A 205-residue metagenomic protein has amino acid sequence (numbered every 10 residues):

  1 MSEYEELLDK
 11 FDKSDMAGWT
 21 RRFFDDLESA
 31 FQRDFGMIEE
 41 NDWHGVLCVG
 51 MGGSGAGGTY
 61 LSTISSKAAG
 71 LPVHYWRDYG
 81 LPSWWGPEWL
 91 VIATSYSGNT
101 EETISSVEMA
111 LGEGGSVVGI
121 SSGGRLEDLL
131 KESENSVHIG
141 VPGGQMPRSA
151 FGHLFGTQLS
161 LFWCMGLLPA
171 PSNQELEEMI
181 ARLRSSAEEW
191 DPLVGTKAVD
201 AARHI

Functional and structural regions predicted by a protein language model:
M1-E3, L130-S136, D200-R203: Compositionally biased, low-hydrophobicity segments enriched in charged and small polar residues
M1-F31: Cofactor-/ligand-binding subdomain signature composed of acidic, glycine-rich, tryptophan-containing flexible loops
M1-S2, K13-A17, T100, I104 (+2 more regions): Short, structured coil/loop segments at alpha-helix boundaries
D9, M16, P147, S172 (+1 more regions): Alpha-helix initiation/capping motif
K10-K13, K67, K131, K197: Context-gated lysine
D12, M16-W19, F23, L154 (+4 more regions): Alpha-helical structural motif
D26-D42, D191-H204: A short, well-structured juxtamembrane/interface segment
G36-M37, N41-E188: Glycine-rich phosphate-binding loops that contact phosphosugars or nucleotide phosphates
